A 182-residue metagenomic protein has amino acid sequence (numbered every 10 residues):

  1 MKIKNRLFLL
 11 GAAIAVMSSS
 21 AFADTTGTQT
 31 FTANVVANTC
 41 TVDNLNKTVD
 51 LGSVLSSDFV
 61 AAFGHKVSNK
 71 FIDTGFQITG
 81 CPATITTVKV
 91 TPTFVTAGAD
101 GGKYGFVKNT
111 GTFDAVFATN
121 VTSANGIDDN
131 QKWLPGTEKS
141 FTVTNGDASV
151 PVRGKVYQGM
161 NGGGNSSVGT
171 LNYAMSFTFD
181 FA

Functional and structural regions predicted by a protein language model:
M1-L10: Bacterial Sec-dependent N-terminal signal peptides
K2-I3, F22-A182: Mature extracellular/passenger domains of Gram-negative fimbrial/pilin and adhesin proteins
A15: Short, Gly/Pro- and small/polar-rich lid/capping loops
S18-S20: N-terminal signal peptide c-region/cleavage motif recognized by signal peptidases
